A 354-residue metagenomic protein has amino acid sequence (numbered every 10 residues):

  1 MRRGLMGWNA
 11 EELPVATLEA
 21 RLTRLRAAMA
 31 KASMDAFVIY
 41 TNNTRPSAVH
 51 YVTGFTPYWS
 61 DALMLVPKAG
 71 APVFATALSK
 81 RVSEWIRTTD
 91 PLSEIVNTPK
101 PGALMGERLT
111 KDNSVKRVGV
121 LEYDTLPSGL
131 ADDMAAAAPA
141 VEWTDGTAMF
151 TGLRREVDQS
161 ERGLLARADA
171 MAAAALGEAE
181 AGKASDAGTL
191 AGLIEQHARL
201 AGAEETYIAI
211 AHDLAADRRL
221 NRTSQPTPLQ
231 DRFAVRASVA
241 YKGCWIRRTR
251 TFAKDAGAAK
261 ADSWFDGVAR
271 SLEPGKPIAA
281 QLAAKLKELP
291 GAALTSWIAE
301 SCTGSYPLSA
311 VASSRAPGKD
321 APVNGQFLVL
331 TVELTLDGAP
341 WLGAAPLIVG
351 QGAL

Functional and structural regions predicted by a protein language model:
M1-L354: Active-site neighborhoods and metal-handling regions in enzymes and metal-associated proteins
